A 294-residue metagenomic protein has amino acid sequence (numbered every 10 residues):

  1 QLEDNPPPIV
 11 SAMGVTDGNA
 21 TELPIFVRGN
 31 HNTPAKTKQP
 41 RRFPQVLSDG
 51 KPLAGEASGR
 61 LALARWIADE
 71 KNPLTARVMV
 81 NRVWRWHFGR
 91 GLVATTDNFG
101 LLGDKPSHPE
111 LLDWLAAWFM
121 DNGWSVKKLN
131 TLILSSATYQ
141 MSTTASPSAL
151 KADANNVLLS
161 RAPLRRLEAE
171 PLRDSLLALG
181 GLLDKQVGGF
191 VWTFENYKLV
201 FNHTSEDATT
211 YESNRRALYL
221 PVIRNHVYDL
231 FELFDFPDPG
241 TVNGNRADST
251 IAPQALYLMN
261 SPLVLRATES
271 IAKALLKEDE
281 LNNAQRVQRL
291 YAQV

Functional and structural regions predicted by a protein language model:
Q1-N214, F231, P237-R246, M259-V294: Primarily short, surface-exposed interaction patches in extracytoplasmic proteins
R216-V222: Short beta-strand/turn segments that mark the catalytic/cofactor-handling region of acyl-thioester transfer
I223-V227, D235-F236: Short Ser/Thr-interspersed hydrophobic loop/turn segments at strand-loop and sheet-helix junctions that line or gate
I251: Active-site-adjacent segment of 2-oxoglutarate/Fe(II) JmjC oxygenases
